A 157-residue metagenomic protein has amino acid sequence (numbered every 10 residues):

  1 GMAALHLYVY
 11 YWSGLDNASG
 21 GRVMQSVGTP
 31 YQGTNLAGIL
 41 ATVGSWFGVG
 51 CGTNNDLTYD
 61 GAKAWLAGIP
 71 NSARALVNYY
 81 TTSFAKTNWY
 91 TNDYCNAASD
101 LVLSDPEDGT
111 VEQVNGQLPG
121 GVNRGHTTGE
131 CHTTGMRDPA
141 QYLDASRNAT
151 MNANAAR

Functional and structural regions predicted by a protein language model:
G1-H6: Glycine-rich nucleophile elbow surrounding the catalytic serine of serine-hydrolase chemistry
V9-R157: Helical cap/lid subdomain of alpha/beta-hydrolase-fold lipid enzymes that gates access to the catalytic pocket
